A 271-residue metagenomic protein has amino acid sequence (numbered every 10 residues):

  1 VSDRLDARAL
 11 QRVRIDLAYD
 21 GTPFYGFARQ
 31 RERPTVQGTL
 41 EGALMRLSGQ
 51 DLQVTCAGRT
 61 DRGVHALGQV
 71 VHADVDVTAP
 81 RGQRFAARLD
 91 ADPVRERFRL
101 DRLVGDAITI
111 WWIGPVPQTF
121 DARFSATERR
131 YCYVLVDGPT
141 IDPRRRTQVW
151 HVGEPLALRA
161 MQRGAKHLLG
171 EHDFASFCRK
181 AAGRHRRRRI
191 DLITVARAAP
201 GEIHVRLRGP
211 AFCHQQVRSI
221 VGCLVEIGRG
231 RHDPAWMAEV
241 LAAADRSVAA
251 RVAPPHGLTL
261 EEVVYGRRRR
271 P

Functional and structural regions predicted by a protein language model:
V1-P271: Structured-RNA-binding interfaces characteristic of tRNA pseudouridine synthases
